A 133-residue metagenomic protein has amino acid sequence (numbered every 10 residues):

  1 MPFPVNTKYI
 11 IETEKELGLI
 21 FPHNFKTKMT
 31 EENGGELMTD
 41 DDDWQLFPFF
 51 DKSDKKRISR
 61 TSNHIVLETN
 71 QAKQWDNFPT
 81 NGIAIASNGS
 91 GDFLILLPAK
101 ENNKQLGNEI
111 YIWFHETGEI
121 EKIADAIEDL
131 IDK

Functional and structural regions predicted by a protein language model:
M1-F93: A surface-exposed partner-binding patch
N88, L96-E101: Short beta-strand micro-motifs enriched in acidic
G91, N102, E119: Short loop/turn segments at secondary-structure transitions that flank enzyme active sites
L94-P98, K122-I123: A short secondary-structure junction signal
E101-G107: Short, solvent-exposed loop/turn segments that connect beta-strands within catalytic domains and beta-strand-rich
N108-D129: A short, surface-exposed interaction/processing loop segment used at functional sites
K133: Active-site core segments that coordinate phosphate-bearing ligands/cofactors across diverse enzyme families
